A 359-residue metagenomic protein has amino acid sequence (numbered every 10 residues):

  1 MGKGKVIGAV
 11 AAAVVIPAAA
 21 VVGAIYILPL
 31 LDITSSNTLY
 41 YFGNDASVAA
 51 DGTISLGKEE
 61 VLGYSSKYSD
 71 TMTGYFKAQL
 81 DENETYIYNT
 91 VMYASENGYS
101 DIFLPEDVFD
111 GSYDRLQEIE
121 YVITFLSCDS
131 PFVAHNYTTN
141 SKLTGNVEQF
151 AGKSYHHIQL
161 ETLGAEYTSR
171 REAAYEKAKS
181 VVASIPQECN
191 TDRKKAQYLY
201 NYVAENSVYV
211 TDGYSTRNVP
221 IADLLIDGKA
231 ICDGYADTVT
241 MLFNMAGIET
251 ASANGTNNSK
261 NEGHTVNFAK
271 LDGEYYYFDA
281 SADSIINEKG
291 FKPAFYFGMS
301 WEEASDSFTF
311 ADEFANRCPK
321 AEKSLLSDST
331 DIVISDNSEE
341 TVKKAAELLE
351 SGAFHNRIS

Functional and structural regions predicted by a protein language model:
K3-A12, P17-N190, S305-S359: N-terminal accessory/pre-domain segments preceding catalytic cores
S35-T38, S112, V219-L224, S259 (+1 more regions): Short, solvent-exposed coil/turn linker segments
R115-E118, K195, Y235: Short amphipathic alpha-helical segments
A165, E205-V210, A230-C232, N257-N261 (+3 more regions): Solvent-exposed loop/turn segments at secondary-structure junctions within structured extracellular/periplasmic domains
E166-L224: Secondary-structure boundary elements
A222-D233: Periplasmic OmpA-like peptidoglycan-binding domain that tethers envelope proteins to the cell wall
G234-A304: Hydrophobic/aromatic-rich core segments of domains that either
